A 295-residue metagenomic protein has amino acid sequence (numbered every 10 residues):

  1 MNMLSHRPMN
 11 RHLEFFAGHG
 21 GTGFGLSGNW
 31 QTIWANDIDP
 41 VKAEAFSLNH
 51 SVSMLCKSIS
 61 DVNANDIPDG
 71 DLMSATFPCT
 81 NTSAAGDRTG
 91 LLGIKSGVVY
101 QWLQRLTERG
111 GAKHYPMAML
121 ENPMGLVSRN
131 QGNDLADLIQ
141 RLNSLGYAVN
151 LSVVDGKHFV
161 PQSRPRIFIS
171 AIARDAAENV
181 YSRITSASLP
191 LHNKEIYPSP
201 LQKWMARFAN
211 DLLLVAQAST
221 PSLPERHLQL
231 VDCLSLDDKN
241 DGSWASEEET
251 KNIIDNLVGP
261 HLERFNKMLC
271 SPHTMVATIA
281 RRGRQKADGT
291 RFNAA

Functional and structural regions predicted by a protein language model:
L13, L72-S74, M119: N-terminal Rossmann-like NAD(P) cofactor-binding module of classical short-chain dehydrogenase/reductase
F15-A17: Class I SAM-dependent methyltransferase "Motif I" SAM/SAH-binding loop
H19-N29: Conserved SAM-binding loop of SAM-dependent methyltransferases across substrates and taxa, primarily the Class I
T32-W34: Short beta-strand element of Class I
N36-D39, E121-N122: Conserved acidic E/D residue at the C-terminus of a beta-strand in Rossmann-like folds
P40-E44: Short alpha-helix immediately C-terminal to the canonical SAM-binding loop
S51-S58: Conserved SAM-binding strand-loop segment of SAM-dependent methyltransferases
V62-G70, A84-A295: Class I S-adenosyl-L-methionine
